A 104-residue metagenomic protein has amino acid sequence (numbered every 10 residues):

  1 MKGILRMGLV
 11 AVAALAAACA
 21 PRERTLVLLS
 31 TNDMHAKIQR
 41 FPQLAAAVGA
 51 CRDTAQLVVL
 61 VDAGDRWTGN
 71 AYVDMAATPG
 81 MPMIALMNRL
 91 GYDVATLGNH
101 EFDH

Functional and structural regions predicted by a protein language model:
M1-G8: Bacterial N-terminal signal peptides that target proteins for export
V10-A20: Hydrophobic h-region of N-terminal signal peptides that target proteins for export in Gram-negative bacteria
C19-H104: N-terminal catalytic scaffold of extracellular/periplasmic and nuclease hydrolases that process anionic headgroups
